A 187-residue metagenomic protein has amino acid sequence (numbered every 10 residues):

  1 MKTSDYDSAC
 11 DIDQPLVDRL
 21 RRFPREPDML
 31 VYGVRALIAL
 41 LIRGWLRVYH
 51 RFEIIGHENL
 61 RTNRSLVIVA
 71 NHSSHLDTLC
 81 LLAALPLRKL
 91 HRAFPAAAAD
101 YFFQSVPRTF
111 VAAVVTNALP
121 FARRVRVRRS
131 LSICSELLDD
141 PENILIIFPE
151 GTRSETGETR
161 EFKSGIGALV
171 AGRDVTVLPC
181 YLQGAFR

Functional and structural regions predicted by a protein language model:
M1-S4: Short, intrinsically disordered terminal tails adjacent to the first/last structured region
Y6-I55, C80, S105-T116: A transmembrane-helix-recognition feature enriched in membrane-embedded lipid enzymes and envelope glyco-/phospholipid
V48-R187: Soluble catalytic domains of membrane acyltransferases
